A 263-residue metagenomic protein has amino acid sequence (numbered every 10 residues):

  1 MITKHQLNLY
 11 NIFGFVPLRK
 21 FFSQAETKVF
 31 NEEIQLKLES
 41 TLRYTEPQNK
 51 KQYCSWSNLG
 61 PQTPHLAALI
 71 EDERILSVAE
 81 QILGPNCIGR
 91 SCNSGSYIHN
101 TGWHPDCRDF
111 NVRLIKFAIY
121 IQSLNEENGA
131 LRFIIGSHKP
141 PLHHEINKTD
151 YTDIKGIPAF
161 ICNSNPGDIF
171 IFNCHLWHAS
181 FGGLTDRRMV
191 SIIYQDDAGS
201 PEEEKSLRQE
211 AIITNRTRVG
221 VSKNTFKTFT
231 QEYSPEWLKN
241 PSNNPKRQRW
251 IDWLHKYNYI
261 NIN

Functional and structural regions predicted by a protein language model:
M1-F13, R19-F110: Non-heme Fe(II)-dependent double-stranded beta-helix
S40, F181-N263: Non-heme Fe(II)/2-oxoglutarate
T63-A68, K155-P158, S180: Active-site rim elements
C92, F117-I119, V190-Y194: A structural signal for short, well-ordered beta-strand segments
H99-I161, P201-E210: Catalytic core of non-heme Fe(II) oxygenases with the double-stranded beta-helix
N163-W177: Conserved metal-binding segment of the jelly-roll/cupin
